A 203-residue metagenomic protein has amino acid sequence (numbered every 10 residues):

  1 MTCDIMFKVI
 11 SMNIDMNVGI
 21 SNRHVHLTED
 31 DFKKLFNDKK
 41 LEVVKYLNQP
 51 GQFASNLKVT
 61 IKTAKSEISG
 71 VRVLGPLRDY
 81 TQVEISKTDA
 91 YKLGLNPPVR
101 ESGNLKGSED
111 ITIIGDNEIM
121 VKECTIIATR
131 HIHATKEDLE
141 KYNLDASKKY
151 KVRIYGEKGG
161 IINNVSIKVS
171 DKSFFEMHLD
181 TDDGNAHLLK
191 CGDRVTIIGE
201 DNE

Functional and structural regions predicted by a protein language model:
D4-V9: Short, positively charged and aromatic/hydrophobic N-terminal segments
N13-D15: Extreme N-terminal starter segment of soluble prokaryotic enzymes
N17-A64, S69-D116, M120-S147, R153-Y155 (+1 more regions): Short beta-strand-centered segments at strand-helix junctions
Y155-G159, E200-E203: Short, charged beta-turn/beta-strand-edge "cap" motif at the junction between a beta-strand and an adjacent loop
